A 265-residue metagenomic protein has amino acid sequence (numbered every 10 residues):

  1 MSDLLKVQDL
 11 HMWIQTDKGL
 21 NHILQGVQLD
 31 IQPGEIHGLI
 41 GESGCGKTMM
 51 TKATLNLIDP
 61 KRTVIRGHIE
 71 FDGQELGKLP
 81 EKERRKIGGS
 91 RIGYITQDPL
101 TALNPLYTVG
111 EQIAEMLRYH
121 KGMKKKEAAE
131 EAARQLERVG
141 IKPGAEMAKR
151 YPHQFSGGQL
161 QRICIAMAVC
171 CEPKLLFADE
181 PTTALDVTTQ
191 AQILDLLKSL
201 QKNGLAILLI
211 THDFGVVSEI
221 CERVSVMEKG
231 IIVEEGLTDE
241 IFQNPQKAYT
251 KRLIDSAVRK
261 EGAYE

Functional and structural regions predicted by a protein language model:
T63-E75: Conserved ABC transporter NBD signature motif
C170-K174: A short, proline-enriched helix->beta-strand linker immediately N-terminal to the Walker B motif in ABC-type P-loop
A191-N203: Helical segment within the ABC ATPase nucleotide-binding domain
V217-E219: A short, surface-exposed alpha-helical micro-motif characterized by mixed small hydrophobic and charged/polar residues
E235-G236, N244: ABC ATPase "signature
